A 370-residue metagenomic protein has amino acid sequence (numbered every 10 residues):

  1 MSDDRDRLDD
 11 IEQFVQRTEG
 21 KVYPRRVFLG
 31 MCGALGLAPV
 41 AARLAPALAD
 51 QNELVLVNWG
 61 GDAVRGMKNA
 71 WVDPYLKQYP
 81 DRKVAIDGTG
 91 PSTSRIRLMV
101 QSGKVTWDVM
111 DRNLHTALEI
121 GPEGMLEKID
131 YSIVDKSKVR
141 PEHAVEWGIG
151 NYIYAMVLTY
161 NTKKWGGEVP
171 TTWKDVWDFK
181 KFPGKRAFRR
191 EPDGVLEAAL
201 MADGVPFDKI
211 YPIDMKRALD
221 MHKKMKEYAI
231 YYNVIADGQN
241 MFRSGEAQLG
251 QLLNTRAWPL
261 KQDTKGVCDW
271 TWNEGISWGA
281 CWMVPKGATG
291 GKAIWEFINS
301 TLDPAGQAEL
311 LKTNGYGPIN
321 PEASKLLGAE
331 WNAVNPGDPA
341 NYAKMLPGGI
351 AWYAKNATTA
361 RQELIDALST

Functional and structural regions predicted by a protein language model:
M1-Y23, V27, A34: N-terminal secretory signal peptides
R7, E12-E19, N341-T370: Conserved C-terminal helix/tail region of periplasmic/extracytoplasmic solute-binding proteins
D50-L118: Early extracytoplasmic/lumenal segment of secretory-pathway proteins
G61-K68, T106-W107, D111-I230, I235-R243: Extracytoplasmic ligand-binding site segments that recognize negatively charged/polar headgroups
T116-G121, R243, L249-G266: A ligand-binding cleft/hinge motif common to bilobed small-molecule-binding domains
L126-V134, E146-I149, L249, K265-I276 (+1 more regions): Short beta-strand->loop
Y154-M156, K216-K224, D263-K286: Periplasmic-binding protein-like
A280, P285-M345: Mature extracytoplasmic/periplasmic domains
